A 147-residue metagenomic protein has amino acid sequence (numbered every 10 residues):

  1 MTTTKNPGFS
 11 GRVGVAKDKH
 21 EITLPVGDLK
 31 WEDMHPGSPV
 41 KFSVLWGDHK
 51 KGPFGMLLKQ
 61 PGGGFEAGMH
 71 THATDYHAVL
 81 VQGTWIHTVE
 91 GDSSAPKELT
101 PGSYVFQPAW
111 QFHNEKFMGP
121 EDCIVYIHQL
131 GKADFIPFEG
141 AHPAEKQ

Functional and structural regions predicted by a protein language model:
T2-F54, G140-Q147: A short, N-terminal "cap"/entry segment at the start of jelly-roll beta-barrel domains of the cupin/DSBH fold
R12, H20, N114-Q147: Double-stranded beta-helix
P39, F54-H72, P96-T100, F106-Q111: Conserved short histidine dyad/triad with adjacent acidic residue
V44, L57, H77-V79, Y104-Q107 (+2 more regions): Structural recognition of the beta-strand scaffold that forms the well-ordered cores of secreted hydrolase catalytic
D48-K50, W85, V89-W110, F117: Short acidic-glycine-tyrosine-enriched beta hairpin
K50, P61-G63, G83-T84, W110 (+1 more regions): Solvent-exposed coil/turn segments that connect beta secondary-structure elements in extracytoplasmic/periplasmic
P61-G63, T71-D92: Glycine- and acidic-residue-biased ligand/ion/polar-headgroup-sensing regions
